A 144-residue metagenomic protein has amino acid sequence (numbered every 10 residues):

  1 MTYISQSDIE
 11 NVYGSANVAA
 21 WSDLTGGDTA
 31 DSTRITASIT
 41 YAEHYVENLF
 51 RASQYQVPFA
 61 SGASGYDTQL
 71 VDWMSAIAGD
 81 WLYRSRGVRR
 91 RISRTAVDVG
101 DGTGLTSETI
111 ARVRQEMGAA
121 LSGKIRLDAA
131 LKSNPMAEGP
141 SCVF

Functional and structural regions predicted by a protein language model:
M1-T68, I125-F144: Conserved short "hinge" loops at termini or chain/domain junctions
T33, A37, Q69, W73 (+2 more regions): Alpha-helix boundary/N-cap detector
N48, A52-S53, D67-R89: Ordered, amphipathic secondary-structure segments that act as subunit-interaction surfaces in large macromolecular
A76-F144: Short loop/turn elements at secondary-structure junctions
